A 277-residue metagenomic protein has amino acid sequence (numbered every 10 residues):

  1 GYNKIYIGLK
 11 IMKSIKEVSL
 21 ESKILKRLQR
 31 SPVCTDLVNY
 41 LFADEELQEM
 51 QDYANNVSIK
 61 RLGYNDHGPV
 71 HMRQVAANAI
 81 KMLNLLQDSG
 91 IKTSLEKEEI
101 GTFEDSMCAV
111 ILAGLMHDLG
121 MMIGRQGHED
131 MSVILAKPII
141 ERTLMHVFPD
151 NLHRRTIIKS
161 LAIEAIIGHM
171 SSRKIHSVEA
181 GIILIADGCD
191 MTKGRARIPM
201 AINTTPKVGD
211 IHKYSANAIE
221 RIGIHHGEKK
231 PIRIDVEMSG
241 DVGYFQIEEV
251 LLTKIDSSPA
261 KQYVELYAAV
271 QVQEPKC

Functional and structural regions predicted by a protein language model:
G1-I11: Short, Lys/Arg-enriched N-terminal segments with co-localized hydrophobic residues within the first ~10-30 amino acids
I11-A43, G63-D66, A77-E104, M116 (+3 more regions): Divalent metal-dependent phosphate-bond-processing catalytic cores, especially two-metal-ion Mg2+/Mn2+ enzymes that act
L37-I59: Short alpha-helical hairpin
A54-L62, A113-D118: A short small-residue
V57-I59, Q74, N78-A79: Regulatory/sensor and coupling segments of signal-transduction and defense proteins
V75, I100-A136, L161-H169: His-Asp-centered metal-binding catalytic motifs of divalent-metal-dependent phosphohydrolases/nucleases
G127, E141-S171: Contiguous mid-protein beta-loop-alpha structural module that forms a pocket-lining wall or clamp of enzyme active
